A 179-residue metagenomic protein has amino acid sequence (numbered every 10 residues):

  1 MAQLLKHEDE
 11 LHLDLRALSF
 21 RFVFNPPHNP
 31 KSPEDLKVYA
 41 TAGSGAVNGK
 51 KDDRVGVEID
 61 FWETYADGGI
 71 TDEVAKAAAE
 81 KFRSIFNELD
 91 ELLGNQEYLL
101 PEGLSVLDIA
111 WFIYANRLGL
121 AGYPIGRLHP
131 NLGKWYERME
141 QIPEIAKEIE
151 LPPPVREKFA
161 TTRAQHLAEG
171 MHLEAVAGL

Functional and structural regions predicted by a protein language model:
M1-L11: Conserved, well-structured beta-alpha core segment at the onset of a catalytic domain
L11, L99, A146-I149: Generic macromolecular interface patches on structured domains
L13-R138: GST-like fold's C-terminal all-alpha helical module
A121, L128-L179: Long, positively charged, glycine-interspersed low-complexity recognition regions
